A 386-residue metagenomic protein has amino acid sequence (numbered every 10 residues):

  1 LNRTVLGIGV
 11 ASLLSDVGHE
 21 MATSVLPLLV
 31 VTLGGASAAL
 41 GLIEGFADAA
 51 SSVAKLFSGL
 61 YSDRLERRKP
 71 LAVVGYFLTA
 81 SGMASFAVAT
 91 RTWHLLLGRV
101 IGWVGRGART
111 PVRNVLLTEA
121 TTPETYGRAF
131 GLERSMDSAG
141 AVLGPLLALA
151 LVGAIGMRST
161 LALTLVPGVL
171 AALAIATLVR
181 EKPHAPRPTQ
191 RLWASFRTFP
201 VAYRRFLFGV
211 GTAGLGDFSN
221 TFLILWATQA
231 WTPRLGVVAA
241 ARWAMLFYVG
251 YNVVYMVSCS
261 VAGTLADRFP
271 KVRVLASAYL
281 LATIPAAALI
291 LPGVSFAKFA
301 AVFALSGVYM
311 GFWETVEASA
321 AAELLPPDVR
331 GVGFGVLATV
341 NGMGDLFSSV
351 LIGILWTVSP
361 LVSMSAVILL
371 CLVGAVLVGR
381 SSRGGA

Functional and structural regions predicted by a protein language model:
L1-D48, R204-R234, A240: Helix-loop boundary and gating motifs at the non-cytosolic
L1-N2, E181-G209: Juxtamembrane intracellular "pre-TM" segments in multi-pass secondary transporters
D48-L56, A141-V142, N252-S260, G342-L346: Residue-level signature of mid-helix packing/kink "hotspots" within the transmembrane helices of 12-pass Major
A54-E66, V152, S258-P270, W356: Helix-to-loop junctions at the C-terminal end of transmembrane segments in multipass secondary transporters
P70-A84, L165, R273-A288: Structural signature of the two symmetry-related core transmembrane helices
A87-G98, L291-V302: Helix-loop junctions at membrane interfaces in 12-TM secondary transporters
A108-T121, F312-L325: Intracellular juxtamembrane helix-capping segments at the cytosolic ends of symmetry-related transmembrane helices
V166-A185, A375-S382: C-terminal membrane-cytosol helix-exit motif in multi-pass small-molecule transporters
